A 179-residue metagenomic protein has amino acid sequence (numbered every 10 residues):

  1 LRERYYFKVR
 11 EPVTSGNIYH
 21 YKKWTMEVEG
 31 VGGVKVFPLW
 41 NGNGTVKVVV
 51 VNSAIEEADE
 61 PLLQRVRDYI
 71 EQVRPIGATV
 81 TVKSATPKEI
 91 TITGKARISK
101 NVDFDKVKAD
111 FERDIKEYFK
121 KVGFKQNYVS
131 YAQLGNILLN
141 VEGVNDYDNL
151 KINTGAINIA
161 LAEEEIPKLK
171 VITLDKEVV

Functional and structural regions predicted by a protein language model:
L1-V9: Catalytic P-loop NTP-binding/switch module of NTPases
R10-N127: Carbohydrate-recognition loop of C-type lectin domains
A109-V179: An aromatic-glycine-centered, glycine-rich loop/turn in mixed alpha/beta architecture
